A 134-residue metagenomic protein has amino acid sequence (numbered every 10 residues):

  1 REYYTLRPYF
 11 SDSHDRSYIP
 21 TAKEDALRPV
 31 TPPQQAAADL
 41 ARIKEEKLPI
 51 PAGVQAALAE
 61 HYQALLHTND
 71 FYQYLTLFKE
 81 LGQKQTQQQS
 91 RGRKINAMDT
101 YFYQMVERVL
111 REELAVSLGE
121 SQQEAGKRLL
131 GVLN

Functional and structural regions predicted by a protein language model:
R1, L6: The canonical Cys-X-X-Cys-His
R7, D12-S13, E46, M98: Surface-exposed loop/turn and secondary-structure junction residues enriched for glycine/proline
P8-A38: Substrate/cofactor-recognition hotspot
D39-N134: Charge/polar-rich, low-complexity and marginally structured segments
